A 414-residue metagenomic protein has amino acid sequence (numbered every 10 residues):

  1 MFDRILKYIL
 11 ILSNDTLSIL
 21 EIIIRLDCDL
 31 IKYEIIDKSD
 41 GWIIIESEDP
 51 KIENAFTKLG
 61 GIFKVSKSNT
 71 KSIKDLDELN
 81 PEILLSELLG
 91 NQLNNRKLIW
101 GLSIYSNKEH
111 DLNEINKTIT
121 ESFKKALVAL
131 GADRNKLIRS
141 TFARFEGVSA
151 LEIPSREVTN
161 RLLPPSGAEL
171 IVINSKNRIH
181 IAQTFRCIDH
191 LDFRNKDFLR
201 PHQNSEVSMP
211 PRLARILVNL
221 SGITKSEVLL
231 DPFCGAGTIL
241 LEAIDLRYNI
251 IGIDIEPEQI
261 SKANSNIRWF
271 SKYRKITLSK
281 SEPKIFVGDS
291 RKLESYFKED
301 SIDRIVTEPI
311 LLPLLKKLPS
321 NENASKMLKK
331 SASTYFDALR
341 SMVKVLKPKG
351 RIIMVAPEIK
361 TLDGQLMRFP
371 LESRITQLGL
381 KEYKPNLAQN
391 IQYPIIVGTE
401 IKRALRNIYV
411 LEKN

Functional and structural regions predicted by a protein language model:
F2-L79, I83, E87, K108-K117 (+3 more regions): Class I S-adenosyl-L-methionine-dependent methyltransferase catalytic core
R96-I99, S226: Phosphate-coordination loops involved in phosphoryl transfer and adenosine-cofactor binding
G101, L127, K136, T307 (+1 more regions): Short glycine-rich phosphate-binding loop at a beta-alpha junction
L102-S106: Active-site nucleophile-His-acid catalytic modules used for acyl/amide transfer and hydrolysis across diverse enzymes
K124-V148: A gly/proline- and charged-residue-enriched helix-loop-helix capping module
